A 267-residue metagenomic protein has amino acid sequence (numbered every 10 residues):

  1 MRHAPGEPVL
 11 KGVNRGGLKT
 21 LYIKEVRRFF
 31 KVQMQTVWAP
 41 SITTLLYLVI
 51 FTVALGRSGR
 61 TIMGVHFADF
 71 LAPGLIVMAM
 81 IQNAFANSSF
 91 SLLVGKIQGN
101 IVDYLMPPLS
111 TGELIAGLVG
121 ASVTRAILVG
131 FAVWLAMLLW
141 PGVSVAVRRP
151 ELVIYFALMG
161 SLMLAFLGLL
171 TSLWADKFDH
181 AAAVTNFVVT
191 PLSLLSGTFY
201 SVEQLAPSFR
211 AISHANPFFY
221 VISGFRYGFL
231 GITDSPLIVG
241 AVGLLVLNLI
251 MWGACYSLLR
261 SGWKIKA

Functional and structural regions predicted by a protein language model:
M1-A267: Hydrophobic transmembrane alpha-helices and immediately adjacent juxtamembrane helices of multi-pass inner-membrane
